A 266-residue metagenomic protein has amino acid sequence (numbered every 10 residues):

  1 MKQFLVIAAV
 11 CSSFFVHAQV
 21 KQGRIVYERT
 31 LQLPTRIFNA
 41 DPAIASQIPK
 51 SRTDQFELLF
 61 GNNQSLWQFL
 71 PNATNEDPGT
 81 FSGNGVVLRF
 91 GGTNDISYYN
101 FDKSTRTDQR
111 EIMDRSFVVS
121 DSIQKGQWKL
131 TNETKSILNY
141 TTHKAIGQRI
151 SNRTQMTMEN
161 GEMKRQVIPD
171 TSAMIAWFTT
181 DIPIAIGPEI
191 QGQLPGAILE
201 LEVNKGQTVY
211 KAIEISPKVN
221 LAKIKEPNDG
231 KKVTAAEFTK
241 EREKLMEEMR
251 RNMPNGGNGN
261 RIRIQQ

Functional and structural regions predicted by a protein language model:
M1-I25, I264: Bacterial Sec-dependent N-terminal signal peptides
V20-Q266: Extended soluble regions of mature proteins
